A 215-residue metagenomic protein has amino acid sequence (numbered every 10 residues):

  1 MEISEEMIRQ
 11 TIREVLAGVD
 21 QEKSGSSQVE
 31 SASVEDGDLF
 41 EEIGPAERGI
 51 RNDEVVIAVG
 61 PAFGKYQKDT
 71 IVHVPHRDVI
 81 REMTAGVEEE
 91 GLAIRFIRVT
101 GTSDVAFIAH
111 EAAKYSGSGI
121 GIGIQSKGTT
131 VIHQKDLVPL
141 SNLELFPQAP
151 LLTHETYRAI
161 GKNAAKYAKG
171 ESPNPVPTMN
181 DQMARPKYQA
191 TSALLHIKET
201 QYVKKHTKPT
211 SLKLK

Functional and structural regions predicted by a protein language model:
M1-G37: Protein-protein interaction and targeting regions used for scaffolding, dimerization, and localization
I12-K23, M83-G91, S116, A164-S172: Structural signal for hydrophobic packing residues in well-ordered secondary-structure cores of soluble enzyme domains
Q21-V29, G91-V99, S172-Q182: Flexible, glycine/charged-enriched surface loops at secondary-structure junctions
L39-G44, A106-A109: Glycine-rich, charged/polar anion/phosphate-binding loops that engage phosphate groups from diverse ligands
I43-G91: Glycine-rich phosphate/diphosphate-binding loop of Rossmann-like nucleotide-binding domains
Y66, I71, L140-K215: C-terminal binding/interaction regions
I80-A113: Active-site rim loops that border cofactor/substrate pockets in soluble metabolic enzymes
S103-L140: Glycine-rich phosphate-binding loop
